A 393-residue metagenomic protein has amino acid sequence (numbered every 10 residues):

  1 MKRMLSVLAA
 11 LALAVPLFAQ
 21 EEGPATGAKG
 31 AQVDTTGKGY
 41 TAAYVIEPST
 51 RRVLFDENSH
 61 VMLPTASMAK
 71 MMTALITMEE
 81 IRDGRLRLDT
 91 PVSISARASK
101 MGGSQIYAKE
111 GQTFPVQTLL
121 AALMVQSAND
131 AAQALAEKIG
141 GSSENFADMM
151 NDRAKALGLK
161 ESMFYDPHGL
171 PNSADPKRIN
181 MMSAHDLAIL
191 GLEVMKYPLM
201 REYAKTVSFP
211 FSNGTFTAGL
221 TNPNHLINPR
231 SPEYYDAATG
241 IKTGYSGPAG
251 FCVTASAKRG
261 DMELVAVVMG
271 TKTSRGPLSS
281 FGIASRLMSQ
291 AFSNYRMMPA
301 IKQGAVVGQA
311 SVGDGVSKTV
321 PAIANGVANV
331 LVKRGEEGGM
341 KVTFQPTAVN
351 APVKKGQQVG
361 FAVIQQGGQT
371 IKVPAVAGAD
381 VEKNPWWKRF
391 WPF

Functional and structural regions predicted by a protein language model:
K2-A10: Sec-dependent signal peptide recognition, specifically the positively charged N-region followed immediately by
R3-M4, M71, R259: Hydrophobic alpha-helical segments, especially transmembrane helices and their immediate juxtamembrane helical caps
A9-L13, L17: Hydrophobic core
V15-P16, D83, K302: Residues in and immediately flanking transmembrane alpha helices
A19-I189, V194-P198: Active-site-adjacent loops and short helices of periplasmic peptidoglycan-processing enzymes
M163, P176-F393: Domain-terminus/edge residues, biased toward the C-terminal soluble/receptor-binding domains of extracytoplasmic
